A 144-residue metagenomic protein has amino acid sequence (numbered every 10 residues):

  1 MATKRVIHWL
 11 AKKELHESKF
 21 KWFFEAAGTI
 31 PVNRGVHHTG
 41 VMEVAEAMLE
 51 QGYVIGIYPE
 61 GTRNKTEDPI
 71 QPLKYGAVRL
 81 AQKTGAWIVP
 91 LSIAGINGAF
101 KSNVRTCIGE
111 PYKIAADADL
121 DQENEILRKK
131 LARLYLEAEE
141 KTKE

Functional and structural regions predicted by a protein language model:
M1-V36: Catalytic core of membrane glycerolipid acyltransferases/transacylases, capturing the structured, soluble-facing
V6, K13-E14, P31, T39 (+3 more regions): Short secondary-structure boundary micro-motifs
K19, H37, P72-G76: Short acidic-hydrophobic sequence patches enriched in Asp/Glu that either
V36-M42: Glycine-rich, highly charged phosphate/nucleotide-binding loops
M42-E144: Non-catalytic C-terminal accessory region of glycerolipid acyltransferases and related lyso-lipid remodeling enzymes
